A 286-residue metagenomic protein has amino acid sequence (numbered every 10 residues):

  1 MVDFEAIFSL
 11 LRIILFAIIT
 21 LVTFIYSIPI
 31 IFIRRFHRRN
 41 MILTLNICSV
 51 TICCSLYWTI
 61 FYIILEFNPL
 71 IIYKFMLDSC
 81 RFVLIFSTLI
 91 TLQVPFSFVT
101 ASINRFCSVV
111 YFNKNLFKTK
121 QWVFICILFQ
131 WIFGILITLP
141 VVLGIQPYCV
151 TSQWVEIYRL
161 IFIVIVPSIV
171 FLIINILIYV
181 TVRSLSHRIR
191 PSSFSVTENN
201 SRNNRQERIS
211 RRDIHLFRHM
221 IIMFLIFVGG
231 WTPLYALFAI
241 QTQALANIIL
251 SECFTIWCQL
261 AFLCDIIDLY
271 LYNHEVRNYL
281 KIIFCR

Functional and structural regions predicted by a protein language model:
M1-V2, I33-H37, Y73-L77, N115-K120 (+3 more regions): Helix-boundary and loop/linker segments of multi-pass membrane transporters
V2-F16, M41-S102, S108-Y111, N115 (+2 more regions): Extracellular TM2-ECL1-early TM3 structural module of rhodopsin-like
D3-R35, L172-I173: First transmembrane helix
F8, R12-I18, L43-V50, V123-Q130 (+4 more regions): Hydrophobic alpha-helical transmembrane segments of polytopic
R12-F16, P29, C53-I72, S87 (+5 more regions): Helix-to-loop junction signature of class
L43-V50, V180-L234: Intracellular effector-coupling site of seven-transmembrane GPCRs, centered on the ICL3-to-TM6 transition
C53, Y57-I60, I64, I90-I103 (+2 more regions): Fourth transmembrane helix
V170-V180, I222-A239, N247, S251-R286: Seventh transmembrane helix
